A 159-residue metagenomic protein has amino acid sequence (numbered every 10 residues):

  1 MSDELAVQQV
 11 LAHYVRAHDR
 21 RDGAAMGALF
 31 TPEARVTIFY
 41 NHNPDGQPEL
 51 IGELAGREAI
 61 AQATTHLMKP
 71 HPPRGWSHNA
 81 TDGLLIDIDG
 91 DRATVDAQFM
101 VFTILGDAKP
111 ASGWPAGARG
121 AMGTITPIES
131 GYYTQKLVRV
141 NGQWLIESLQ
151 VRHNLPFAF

Functional and structural regions predicted by a protein language model:
M1-P32: Short, low-complexity N-terminal intrinsically disordered segments enriched in polar/charged residues
S2-L5, A55, A121-I125: Short, surface-exposed alpha-helical recognition segments that flank or form part of ligand/macromolecule-binding
G23-F99, L105: A solvent-exposed, acidic/Ser-Thr-rich amphipathic alpha-helical stretch
K69-F159: A beta-strand edge to alpha-helix "cap/lid" segment located at domain peripheries
